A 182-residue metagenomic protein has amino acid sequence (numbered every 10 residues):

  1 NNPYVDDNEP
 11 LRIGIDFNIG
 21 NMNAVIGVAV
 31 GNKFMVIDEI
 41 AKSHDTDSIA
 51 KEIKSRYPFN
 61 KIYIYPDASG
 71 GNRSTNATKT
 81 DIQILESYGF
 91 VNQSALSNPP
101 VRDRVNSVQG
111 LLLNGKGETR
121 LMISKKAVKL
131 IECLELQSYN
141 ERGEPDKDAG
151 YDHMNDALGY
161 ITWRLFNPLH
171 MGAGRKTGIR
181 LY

Functional and structural regions predicted by a protein language model:
N1-I15, G20: ATPase catalytic-site recognition across NTP-hydrolyzing enzymes
I15, P66, N155: Single, functionally critical "micro-switch" positions that shape active/binding sites and transmembrane helices
F17-G20, T46, T78, G150: Active-site-proximal structural scaffolding
N18, S69, L158: Anionic group-transfer/hydrolysis microenvironments
M22, I62, N155: Residue-level detector of short, conserved catalytic/binding motifs and their immediate flanks
M22-V28: Short beta-strand scaffold segments in enzyme catalytic cores
V30-D146, P168-G172, I179-Y182: Mg2+-dependent endonuclease catalytic cores in nucleic-acid-processing enzymes, primarily RNase H-like
D146-G174: Acidic, Mg2+-coordinating catalytic module of metal-dependent nucleases/exonucleases that use a two-metal-ion mechanism
